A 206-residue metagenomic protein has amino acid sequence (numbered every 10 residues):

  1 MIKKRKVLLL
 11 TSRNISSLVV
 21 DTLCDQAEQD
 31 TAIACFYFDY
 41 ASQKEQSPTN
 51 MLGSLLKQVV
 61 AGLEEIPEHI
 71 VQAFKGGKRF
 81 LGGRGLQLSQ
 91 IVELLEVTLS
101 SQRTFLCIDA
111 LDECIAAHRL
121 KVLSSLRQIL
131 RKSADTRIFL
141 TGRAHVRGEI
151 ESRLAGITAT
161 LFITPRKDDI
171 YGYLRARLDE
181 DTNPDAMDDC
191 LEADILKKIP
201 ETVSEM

Functional and structural regions predicted by a protein language model:
M1-M206: Conserved NB-ARC/NACHT P-loop NTPase core of NLR-like innate immune receptors
